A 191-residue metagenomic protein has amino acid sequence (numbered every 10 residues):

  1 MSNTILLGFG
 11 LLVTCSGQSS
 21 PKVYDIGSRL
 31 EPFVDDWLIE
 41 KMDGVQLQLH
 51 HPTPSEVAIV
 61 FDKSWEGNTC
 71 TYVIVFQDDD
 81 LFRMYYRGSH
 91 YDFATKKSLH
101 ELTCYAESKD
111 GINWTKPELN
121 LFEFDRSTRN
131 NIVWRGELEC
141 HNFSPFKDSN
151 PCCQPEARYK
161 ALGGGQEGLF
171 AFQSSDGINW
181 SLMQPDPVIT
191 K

Functional and structural regions predicted by a protein language model:
M1-G8: Sec-dependent signal peptide recognition, specifically the positively charged N-region followed immediately by
F9-Q18: Hydrophobic h-region of N-terminal signal peptides that target proteins for export in Gram-negative bacteria
Q18-K191: Beta-rich carbohydrate-recognition and catalytic domains
